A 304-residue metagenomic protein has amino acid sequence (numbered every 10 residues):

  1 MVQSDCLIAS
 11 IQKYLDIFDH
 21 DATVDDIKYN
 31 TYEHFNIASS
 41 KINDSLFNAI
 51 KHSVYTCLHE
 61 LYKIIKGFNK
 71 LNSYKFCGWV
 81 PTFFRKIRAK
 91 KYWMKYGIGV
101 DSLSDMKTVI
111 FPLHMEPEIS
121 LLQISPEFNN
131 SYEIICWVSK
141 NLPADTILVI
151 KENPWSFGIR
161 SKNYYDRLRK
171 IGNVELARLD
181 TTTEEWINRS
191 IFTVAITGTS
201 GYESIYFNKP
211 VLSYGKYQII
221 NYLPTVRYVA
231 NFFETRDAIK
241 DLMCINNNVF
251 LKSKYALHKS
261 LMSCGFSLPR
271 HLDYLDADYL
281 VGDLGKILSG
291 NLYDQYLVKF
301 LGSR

Functional and structural regions predicted by a protein language model:
M1: Conserved nucleotide-sugar donor-interacting segment of glycosyltransferase catalytic cores, predominantly GT-B
D5-I64, W93-Y96, D105, V226-R304: C-terminal amphipathic helix plus adjacent low-complexity, charged tail appended to glycosyltransferase catalytic
H59-D101, I124-E127: Segments forming glycine/polar-rich beta-alpha architectures that bind adenosine-containing cofactors
L103, R169, I187-N188: A short, aliphatic-rich alpha-helical micro-motif
L103-Y132, W137, T146, E152-W155 (+1 more regions): Active-site donor-nucleotide binding/catalytic segment of nucleotide-sugar enzymes
S120-I124, I159-N163, I205-F207, L223-T225: A short acidic (Asp/Glu
I135-A177: Catalytic donor nucleotide-activated moiety binding site of glycosyltransferases and closely related
L179-V226: A donor-sugar binding/catalytic signature common to diverse glycosyltransferases and related nucleotide-sugar
